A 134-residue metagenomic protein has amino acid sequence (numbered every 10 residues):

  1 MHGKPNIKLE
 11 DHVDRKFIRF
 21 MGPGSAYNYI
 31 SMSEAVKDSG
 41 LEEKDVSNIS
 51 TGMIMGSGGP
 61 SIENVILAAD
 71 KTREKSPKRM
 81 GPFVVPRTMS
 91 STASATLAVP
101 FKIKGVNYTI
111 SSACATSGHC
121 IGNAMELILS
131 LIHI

Functional and structural regions predicted by a protein language model:
M1-G105, L129: Conserved "HGTGT" condensation-loop signature of ketosynthase/thiolase-family condensing enzymes that catalyze
V106-S112: Short loop-beta-helix segment that forms the pyridoxal 5′-phosphate
S117: Short conserved active-site loop signatures built around small residues
C120: Active-site histidine-anchored catalytic micro-motif
I132-I134: Conserved small/polar residues in nucleotide/adenosyl-binding loops
